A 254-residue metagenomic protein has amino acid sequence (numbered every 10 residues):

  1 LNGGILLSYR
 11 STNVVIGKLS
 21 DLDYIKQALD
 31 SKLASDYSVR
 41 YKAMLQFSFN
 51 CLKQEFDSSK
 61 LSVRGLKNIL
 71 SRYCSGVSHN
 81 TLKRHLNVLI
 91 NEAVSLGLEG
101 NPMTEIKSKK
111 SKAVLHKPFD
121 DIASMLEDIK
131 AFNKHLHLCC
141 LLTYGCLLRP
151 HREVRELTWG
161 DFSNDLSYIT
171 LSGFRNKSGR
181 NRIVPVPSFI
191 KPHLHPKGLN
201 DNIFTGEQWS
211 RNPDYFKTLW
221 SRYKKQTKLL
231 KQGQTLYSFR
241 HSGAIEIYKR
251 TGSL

Functional and structural regions predicted by a protein language model:
L1-I16: Short, surface-exposed polybasic/aromatic micro-patch for ligand or macromolecular engagement
N13-F49, C74-S78: Short, aromatic/basic-rich helix-turn unit that serves as a nucleic-acid recognition element
M44, S48-E55, S59-E105, L148-R152 (+1 more regions): N-terminal DNA-binding recognition helix of tyrosine site-specific recombinases/integrases
L45, I122, H135-C139, P213 (+3 more regions): Short, leucine-enriched amphipathic alpha-helices that occur as contiguous helical runs
G76, N80-L82, E105-H151, R155: Basic, Lys/Arg- and aromatic-enriched nucleic-acid-binding interface segment
V94-G100, L141-L166: Short, charged phosphate-coordinating catalytic segments
A131, V184, L199-D201, K217-L254: Short, basic (Lys/Arg/His-rich) helix/loop patches that form interaction surfaces in the mid-to-C-terminal regions
N176-R222: C-terminal catalytic core of Y-nucleophile DNA break-rejoin enzymes
